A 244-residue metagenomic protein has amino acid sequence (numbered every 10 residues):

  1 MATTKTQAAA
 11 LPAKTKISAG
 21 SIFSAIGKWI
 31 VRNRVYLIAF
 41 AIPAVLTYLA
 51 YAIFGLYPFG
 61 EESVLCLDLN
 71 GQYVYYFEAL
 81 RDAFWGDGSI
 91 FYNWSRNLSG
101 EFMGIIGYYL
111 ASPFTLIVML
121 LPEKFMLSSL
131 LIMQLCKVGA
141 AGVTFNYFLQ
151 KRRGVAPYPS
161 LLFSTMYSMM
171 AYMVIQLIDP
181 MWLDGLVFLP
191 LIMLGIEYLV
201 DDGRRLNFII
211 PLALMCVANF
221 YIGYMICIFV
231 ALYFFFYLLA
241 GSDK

Functional and structural regions predicted by a protein language model:
M1-L56: Start-transfer (signal-anchor) and selected internal transmembrane alpha helices of multi-pass inner/ER membrane
K14, S18-A25, W29, Q72 (+4 more regions): Low-complexity, intrinsically disordered, cysteine-poor segments enriched in small/polar and charged residues
K16, G27, V31, V35 (+6 more regions): Juxtamembrane/transmembrane-helix boundary motifs in multi-pass membrane proteins
S18, I22, L69, K124 (+2 more regions): Juxtamembrane loop-helix boundary motifs flanking transmembrane segments in multi-pass membrane proteins
P43, Q134-F148, R152, P157-V200 (+1 more regions): Membrane-embedded helix bundles of polyisoprenyl
A44-G142, T165-L186, M225: Membrane-interface coil-to-helix junctions
L56-G60, E123, D202, L238-D243: Transmembrane helix-loop junctions in multipass membrane proteins, especially transporters and channels
